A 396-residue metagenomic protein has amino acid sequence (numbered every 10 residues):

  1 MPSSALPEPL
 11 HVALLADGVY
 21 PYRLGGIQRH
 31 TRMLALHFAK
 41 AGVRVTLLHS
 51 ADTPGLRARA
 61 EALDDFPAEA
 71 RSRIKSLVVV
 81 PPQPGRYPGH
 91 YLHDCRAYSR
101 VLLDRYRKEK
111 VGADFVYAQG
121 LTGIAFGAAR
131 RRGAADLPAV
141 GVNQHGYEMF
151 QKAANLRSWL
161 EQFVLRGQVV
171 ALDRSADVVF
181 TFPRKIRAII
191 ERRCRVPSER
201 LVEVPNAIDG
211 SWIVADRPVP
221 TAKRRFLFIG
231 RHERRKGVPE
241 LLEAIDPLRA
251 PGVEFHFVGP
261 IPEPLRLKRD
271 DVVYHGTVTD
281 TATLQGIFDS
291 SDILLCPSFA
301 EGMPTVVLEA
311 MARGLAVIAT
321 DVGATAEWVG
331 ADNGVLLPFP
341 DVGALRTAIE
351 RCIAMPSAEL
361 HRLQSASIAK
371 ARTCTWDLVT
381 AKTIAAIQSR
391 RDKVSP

Functional and structural regions predicted by a protein language model:
F115-Y117, R131-K152, F180: Active-site proximal beta-strand in glycosyltransferases
L160-V179: Membrane-proximal helix-turn-helix segments that form the acceptor-binding/catalytic region of lipid-linked
K185, A207: Carbohydrate-associated surface elements
P262-A282: Nucleotide-activated donor-binding/catalytic signature segment of Leloir-type glycosyltransferases, i.e., the conserved
T277, A331, V335-V342, C352-S357: Conserved acidic donor-binding segment of nucleotide-sugar-dependent glycosyltransferases
Q285-S291: Short alpha-helical donor nucleotide-sugar binding micro-motif in glycosyltransferases
F299: Aromatic "clamp/platform" in nucleotide-sugar-dependent glycosyltransferases that forms part of the donor/acceptor
A316-A319: Short hydrophobic beta-strand element within catalytic cores of glycosyltransferases and related nucleotide-activated
